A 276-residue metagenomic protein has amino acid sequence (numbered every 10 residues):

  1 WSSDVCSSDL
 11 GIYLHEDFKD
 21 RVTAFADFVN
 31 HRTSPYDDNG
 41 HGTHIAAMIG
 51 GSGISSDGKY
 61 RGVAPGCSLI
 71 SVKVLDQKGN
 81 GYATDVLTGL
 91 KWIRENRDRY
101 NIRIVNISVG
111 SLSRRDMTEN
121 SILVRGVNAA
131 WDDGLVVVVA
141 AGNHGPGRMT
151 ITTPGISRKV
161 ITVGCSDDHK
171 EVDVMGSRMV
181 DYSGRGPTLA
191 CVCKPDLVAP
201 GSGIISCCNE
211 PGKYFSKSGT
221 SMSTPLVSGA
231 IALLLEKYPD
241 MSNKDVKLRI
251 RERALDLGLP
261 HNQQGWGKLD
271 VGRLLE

Functional and structural regions predicted by a protein language model:
S3-C6, L10-A24, R32-T84, Y100-R103 (+4 more regions): Subtilisin-like serine protease catalytic core
S3-D4, E16-D17, D116, D173 (+1 more regions): Protease zymogen maturation seam
D9, G155-E236, D240, R273-L274: Extracellular S/T/G-rich loop segment that most often corresponds to the catalytic His/Ser-adjacent loop
L10-Y13, F28-V29, S55, L75-G79 (+7 more regions): Solvent-exposed loop/turn segments at secondary-structure junctions within structured extracellular/periplasmic domains
A46-I49, I70-D76, T150-T153, G201-Q264 (+1 more regions): Hydrolase catalytic cores
G50-I54, K91-D98, N128, D132 (+2 more regions): Sec-exported extracytoplasmic/periplasmic mature domains
V74-K159, L189-V192, C208-S223, N262-Q263: Substrate-binding/access-modulating region of protease and related hydrolase catalytic domains
G142, R273-E276: Secreted peptidase-domain scaffold signal
